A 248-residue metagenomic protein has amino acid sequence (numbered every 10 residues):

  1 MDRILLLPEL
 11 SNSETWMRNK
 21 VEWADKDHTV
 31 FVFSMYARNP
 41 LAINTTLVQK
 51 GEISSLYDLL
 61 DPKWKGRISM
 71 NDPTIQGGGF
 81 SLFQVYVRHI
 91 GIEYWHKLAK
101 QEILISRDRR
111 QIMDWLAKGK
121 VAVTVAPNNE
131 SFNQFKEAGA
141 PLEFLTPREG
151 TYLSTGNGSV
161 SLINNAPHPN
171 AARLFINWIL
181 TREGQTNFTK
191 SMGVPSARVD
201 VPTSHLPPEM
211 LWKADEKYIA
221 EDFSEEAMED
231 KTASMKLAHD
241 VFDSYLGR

Functional and structural regions predicted by a protein language model:
M1-M113, A117-K120, S154: Extracytoplasmic ligand-binding site segments that recognize negatively charged/polar headgroups
T45, D72, N128-N129, M192: Short secondary-structure boundary segments
L56, I112-M113, V121, S131 (+2 more regions): Short, hydrophobic alpha-helical packing/hinge segments within bilobed ligand-binding/sensory domains
D61-K65, V87-R88, A117, V121 (+4 more regions): Sec-exported extracytoplasmic/periplasmic mature domains
H96-A99, L104-S106, A140-A166: Periplasmic-binding protein-like
V123-E143: A ligand-binding cleft/hinge motif common to bilobed small-molecule-binding domains
G158-D222: Mature extracytoplasmic/periplasmic domains
I219-R248: Conserved C-terminal helix/tail region of periplasmic/extracytoplasmic solute-binding proteins
